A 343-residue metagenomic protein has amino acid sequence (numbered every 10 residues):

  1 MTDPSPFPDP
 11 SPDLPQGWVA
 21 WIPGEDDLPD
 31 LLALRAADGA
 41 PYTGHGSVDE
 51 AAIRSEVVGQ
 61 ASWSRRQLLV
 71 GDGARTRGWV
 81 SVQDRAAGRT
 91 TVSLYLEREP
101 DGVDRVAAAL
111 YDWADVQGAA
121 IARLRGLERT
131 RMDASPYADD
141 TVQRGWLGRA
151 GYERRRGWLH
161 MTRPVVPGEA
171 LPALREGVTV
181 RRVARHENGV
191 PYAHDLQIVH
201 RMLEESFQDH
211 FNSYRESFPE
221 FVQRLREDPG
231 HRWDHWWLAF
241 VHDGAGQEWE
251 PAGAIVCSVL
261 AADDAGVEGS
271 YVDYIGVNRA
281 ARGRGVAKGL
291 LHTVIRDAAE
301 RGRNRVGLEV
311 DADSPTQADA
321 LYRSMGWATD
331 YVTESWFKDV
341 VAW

Functional and structural regions predicted by a protein language model:
M1-S11, D84-T91, L96-R185, E334-K338: Acyl-donor-binding surface of acyltransferase catalytic domains
W18-L31, V180-R201: A short beta-loop-alpha structural element at the N-terminal edge of CoA-dependent acyl/N-acetyltransferase catalytic
P23, A36-G126, D133-P136, W249-E268: Conserved donor-binding loop and adjoining core beta-sheet/short helix segment in diverse acyl/aminoacyl transferases
A33-V48, E56, R201-E216, E227-P229: Helix-loop element at the rim of GNAT/NAT acetyltransferase active sites that forms part of the acceptor-substrate
V92, M132-A134, V272, V306-V310: Conserved hydrophobic beta-strand within the GNAT/NAT acetyltransferase core sheet that lines the active-site cleft
V103-A120, Y274-V277, G283-E300, R305 (+1 more regions): Conserved acetyl-CoA-binding loop-helix of GNAT-fold acetyltransferases
Q143, L147, A318, Y322 (+1 more regions): Conserved active-site tyrosine of GNAT-family acetyltransferases
S206-L260, I275: Phosphate-binding active sites in nucleotide-utilizing proteins
